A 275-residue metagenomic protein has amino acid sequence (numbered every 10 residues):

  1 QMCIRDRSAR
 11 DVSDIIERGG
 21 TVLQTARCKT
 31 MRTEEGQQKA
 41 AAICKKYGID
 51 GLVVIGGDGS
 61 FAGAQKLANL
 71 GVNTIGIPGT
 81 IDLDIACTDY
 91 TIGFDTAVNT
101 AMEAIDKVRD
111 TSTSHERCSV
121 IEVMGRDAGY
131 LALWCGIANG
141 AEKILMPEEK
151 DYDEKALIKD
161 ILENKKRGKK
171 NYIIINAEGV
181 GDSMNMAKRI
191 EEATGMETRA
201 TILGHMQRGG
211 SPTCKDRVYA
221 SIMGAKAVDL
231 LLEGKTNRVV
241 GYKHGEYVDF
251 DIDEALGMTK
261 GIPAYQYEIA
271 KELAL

Functional and structural regions predicted by a protein language model:
M2-I4: Short, small-residue-biased leader/transition segments that mark boundaries at the very start of proteins
A9-K45: Phosphate/nucleotide-donor binding subsite
T30-T74: N-terminal glycine-rich phosphate/adenylate-binding segment common to multiple enzyme folds
V54-G56, A64-K66, F94-E197, T201: Accessory alpha-helical/coil subdomains and C-terminal extensions that flank or cap enzyme catalytic cores
A68-T91, L145-E149, I202: Short, acidic/small-residue loops that bind anionic groups at enzyme active sites
C87-V98, S211-R217: Short beta-strand elements at the ligand-binding edges of bilobed clamshell
D182, I190-L275: C-terminal non-catalytic interaction/assembly regions of soluble proteins
